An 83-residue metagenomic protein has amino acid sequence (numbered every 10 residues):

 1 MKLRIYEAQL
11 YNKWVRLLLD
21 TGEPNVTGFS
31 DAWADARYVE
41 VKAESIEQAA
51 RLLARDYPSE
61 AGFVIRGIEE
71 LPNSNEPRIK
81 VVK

Functional and structural regions predicted by a protein language model:
M1-R4, A43-I46: A short, structured loop/turn motif at beta-sheet edges
L3-W14: A short beta-strand micro-motif
Q9, K42, R66: Residues in well-ordered beta-strands of folded domains
W14-L18, N73: Residue-level signal for secondary-structure boundary sites
L18-T21, L53: Short conserved micro-motifs at the rims of enzyme active sites and ligand-binding pockets
D20-D31: A short, structured beta-strand/loop element
S30-E44: A short, exposed loop/beta-hairpin motif centered on an aromatic-Gly-Thr core
I46-E47, R51-K83: Short, mixed-charge low-complexity intrinsically disordered segments
